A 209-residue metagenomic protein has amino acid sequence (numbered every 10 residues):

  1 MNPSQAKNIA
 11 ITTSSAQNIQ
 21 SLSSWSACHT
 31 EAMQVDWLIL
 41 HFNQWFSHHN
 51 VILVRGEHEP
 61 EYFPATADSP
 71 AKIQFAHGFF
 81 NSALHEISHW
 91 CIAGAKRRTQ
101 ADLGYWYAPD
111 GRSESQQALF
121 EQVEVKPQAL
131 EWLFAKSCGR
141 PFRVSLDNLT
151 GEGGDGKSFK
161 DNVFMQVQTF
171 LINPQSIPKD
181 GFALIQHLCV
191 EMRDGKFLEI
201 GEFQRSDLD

Functional and structural regions predicted by a protein language model:
N2-A67, Q117-Q122: Auxiliary, metal-adjacent structural segments of Zn-dependent hydrolase domains
E31, T66-S82: Short pre-active-site segment immediately N-terminal to the catalytic Zn-binding motif
N81-G94: Active-site recognition of the HExxH zinc-binding catalytic motif
C91, A95, A135-C138: A generic secondary-structure signal for well-formed alpha-helical elements
I92-E124, R143-G151: Post-HEXXH active-site segment of zinc metalloproteases
E121-K136: An active-site-proximal "capping" alpha-helix that borders the catalytic cofactor pocket
F134-L146: Substrate-binding/catalytic groove segments of enzymes that remodel or degrade extracellular structural polymers
L146, T150-D209: Pan-zinc metallopeptidase signature
